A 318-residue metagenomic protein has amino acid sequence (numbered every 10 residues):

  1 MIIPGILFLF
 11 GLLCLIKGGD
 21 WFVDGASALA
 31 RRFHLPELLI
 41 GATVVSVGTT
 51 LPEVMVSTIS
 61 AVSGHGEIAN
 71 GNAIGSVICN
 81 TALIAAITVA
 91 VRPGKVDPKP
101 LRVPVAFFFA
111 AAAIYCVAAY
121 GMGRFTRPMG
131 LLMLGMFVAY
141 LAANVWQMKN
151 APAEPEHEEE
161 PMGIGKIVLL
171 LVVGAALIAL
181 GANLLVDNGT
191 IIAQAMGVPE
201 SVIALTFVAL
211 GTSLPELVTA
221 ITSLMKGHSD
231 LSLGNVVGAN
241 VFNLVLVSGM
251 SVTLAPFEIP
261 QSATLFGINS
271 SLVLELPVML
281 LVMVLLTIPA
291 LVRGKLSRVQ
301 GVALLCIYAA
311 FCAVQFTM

Functional and structural regions predicted by a protein language model:
M1-M318: Hydrophobic alpha-helical segments, chiefly the membrane-spanning helices and signal/signal-anchor peptides
